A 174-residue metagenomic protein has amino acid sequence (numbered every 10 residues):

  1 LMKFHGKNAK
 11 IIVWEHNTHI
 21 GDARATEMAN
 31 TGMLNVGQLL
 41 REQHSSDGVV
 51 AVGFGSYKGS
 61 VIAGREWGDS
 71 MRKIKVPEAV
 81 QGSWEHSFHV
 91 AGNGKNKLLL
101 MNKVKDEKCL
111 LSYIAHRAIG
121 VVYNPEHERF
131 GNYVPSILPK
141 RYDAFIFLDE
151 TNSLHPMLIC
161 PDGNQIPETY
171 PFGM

Functional and structural regions predicted by a protein language model:
L1-K10, N17-T18: A charged, amphipathic alpha-helical module
K7-I11, S45-G48: Loop/turn elements at helix/coil->beta-strand transitions in domains of secreted/extracellular proteins
I11-I12, N30: Alpha-helical, largely C-terminal catalytic domains that coordinate divalent metal ions via clustered Asp/Glu/His
I12-W14, I146: Structural motif
W14-E15, V52: Active-site neighborhood of phospho(di)ester-bond hydrolases with catalytic His/Asp-centered motifs
G21-M174: C-terminal regions of proteins
